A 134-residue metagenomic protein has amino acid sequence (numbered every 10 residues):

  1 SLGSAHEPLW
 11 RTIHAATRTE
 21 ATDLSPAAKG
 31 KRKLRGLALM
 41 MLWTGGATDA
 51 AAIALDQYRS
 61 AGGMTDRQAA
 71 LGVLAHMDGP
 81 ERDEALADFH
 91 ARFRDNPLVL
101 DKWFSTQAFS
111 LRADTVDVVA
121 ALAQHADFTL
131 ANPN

Functional and structural regions predicted by a protein language model:
S1-N134: Long, ordered, helix-rich scaffold segments
